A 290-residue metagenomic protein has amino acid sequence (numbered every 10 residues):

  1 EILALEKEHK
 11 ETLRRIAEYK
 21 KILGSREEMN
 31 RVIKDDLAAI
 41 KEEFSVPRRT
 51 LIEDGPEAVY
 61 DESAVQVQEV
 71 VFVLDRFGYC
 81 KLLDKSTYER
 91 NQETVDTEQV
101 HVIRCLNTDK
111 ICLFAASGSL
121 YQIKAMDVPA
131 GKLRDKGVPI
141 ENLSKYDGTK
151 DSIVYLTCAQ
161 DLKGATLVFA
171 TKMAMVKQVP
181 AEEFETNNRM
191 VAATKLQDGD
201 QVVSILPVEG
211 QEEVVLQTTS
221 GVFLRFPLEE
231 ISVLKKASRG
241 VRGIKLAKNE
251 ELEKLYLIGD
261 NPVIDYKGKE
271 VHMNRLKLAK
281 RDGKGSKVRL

Functional and structural regions predicted by a protein language model:
E1-L290: C-terminal interaction appendages of subunits in large macromolecular complexes
